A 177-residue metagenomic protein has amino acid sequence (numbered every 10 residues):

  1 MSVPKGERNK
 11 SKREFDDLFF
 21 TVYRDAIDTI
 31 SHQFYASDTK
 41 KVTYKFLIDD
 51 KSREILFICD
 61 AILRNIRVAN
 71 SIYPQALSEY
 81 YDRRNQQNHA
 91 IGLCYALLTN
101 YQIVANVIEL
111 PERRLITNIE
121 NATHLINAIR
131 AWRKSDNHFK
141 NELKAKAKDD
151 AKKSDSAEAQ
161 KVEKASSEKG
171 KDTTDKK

Functional and structural regions predicted by a protein language model:
M1-K177: Amphipathic alpha-helical assembly/interaction segments
